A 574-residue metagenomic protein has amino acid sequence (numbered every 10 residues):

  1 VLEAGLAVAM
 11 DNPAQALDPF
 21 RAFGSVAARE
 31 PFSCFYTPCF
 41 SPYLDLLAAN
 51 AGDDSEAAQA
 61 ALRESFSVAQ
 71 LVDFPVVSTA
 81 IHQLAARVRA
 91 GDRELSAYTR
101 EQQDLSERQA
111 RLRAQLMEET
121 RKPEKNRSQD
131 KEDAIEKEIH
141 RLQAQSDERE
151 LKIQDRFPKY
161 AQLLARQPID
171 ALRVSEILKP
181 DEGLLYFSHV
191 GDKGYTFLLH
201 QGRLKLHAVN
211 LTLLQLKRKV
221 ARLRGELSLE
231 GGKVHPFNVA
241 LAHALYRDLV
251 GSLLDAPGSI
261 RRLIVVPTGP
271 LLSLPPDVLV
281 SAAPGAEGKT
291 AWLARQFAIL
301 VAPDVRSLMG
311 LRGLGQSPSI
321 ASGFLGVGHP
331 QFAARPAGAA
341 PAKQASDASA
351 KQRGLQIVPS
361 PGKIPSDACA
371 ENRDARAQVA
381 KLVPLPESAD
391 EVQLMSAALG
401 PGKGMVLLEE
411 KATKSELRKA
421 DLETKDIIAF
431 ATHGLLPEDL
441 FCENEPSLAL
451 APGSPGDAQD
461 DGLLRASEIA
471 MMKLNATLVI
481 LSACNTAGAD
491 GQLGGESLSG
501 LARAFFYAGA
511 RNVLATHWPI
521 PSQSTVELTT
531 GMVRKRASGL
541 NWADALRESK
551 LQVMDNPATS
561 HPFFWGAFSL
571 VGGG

Functional and structural regions predicted by a protein language model:
R21-R29, D73-F74: Amphipathic alpha-helical segments of tetratricopeptide repeats
P38-S41, L47: TPR repeat positional signature
K137, F157-G574: Catalytic cores of enzymes
